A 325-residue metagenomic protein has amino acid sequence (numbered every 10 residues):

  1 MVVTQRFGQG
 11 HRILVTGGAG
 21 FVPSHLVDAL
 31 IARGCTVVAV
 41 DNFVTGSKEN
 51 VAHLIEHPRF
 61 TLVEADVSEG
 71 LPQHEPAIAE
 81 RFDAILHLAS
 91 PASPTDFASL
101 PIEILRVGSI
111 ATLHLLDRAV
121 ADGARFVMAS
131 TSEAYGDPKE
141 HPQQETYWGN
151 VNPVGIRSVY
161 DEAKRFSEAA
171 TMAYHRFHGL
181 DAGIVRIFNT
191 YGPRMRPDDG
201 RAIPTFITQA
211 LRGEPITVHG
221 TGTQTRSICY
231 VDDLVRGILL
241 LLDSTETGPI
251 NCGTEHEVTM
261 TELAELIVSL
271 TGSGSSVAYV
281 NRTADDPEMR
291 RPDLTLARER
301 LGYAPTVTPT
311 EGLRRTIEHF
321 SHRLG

Functional and structural regions predicted by a protein language model:
M1-T190, D232, V307, H319: N-terminal Rossmann-like NAD(P)+-binding domain of SDR-like oxidoreductases, especially those catalyzing
R6-F7, I13, S24-A32, A65-D66 (+2 more regions): C-terminal substrate-binding subdomain of Rossmann-fold SDR/epimerase-dehydratase oxidoreductases
A19-V22, K48, I110, P138 (+6 more regions): Gly/Ser/Thr-rich beta-alpha loop segments that engage phosphate groups in nucleotides
G46-K48, G136-D137, R194, M260 (+1 more regions): A short beta-to-alpha transition loop/helix N-cap that caps and shapes the active-site region
K48-V51, E168, P204, T261 (+2 more regions): Short, surface-exposed alpha-helical segments at coil->helix boundaries
G200-P204, V235: Conserved terminal C-lobe alpha helix of the protein kinase catalytic domain
